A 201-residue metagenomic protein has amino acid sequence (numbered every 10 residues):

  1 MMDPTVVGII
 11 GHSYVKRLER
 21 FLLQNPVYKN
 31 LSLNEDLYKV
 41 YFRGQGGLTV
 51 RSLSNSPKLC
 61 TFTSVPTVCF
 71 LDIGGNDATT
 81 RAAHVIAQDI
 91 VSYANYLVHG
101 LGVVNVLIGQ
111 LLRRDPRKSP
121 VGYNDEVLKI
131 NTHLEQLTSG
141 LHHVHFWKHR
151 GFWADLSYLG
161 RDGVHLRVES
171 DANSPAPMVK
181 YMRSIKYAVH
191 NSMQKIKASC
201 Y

Functional and structural regions predicted by a protein language model:
M1-M2: A short acidic-Thr-Gly-centered motif at the start of a beta-strand
T5-R20, Q45-T49: Catalytic nucleophile-elbow at a beta strand-turn-alpha helix junction centered on a G-D-S/GDSL motif, marking
N25-K39, S54-Y201: Alpha-helical cap/lid subdomain in secreted, periplasmic, or secretory-pathway luminal O-acyl-processing enzymes
V40-T49, R150: Short beta->alpha junction loops
